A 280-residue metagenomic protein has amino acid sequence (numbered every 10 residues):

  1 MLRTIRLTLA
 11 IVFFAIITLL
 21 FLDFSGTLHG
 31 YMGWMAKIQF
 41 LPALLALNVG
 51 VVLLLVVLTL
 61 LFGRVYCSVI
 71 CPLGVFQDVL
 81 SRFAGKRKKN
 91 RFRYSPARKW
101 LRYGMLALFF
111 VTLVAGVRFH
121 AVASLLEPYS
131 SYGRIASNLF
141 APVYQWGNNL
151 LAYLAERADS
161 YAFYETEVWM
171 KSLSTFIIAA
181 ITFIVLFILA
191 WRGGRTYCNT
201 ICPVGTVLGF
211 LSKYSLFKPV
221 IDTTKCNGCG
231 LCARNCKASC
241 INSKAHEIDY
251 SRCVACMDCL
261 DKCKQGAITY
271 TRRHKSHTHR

Functional and structural regions predicted by a protein language model:
M1-N235, S239-S243, S251-R252, D258-R280: Non-ligating segments of multi-cofactor redox enzymes
